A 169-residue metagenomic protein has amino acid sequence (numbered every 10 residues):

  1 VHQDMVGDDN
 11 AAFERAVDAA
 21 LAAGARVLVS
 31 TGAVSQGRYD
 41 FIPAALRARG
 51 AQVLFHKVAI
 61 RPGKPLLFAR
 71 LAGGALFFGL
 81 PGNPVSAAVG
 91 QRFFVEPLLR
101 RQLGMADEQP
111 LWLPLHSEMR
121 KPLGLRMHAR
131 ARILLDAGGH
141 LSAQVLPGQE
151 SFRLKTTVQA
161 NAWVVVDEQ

Functional and structural regions predicted by a protein language model:
V1-R49: N-terminal small/polar loop signature for handling phosphorylated ligands or for N-terminal nucleophile
A45-Q169: Flexible glycine/proline-rich
